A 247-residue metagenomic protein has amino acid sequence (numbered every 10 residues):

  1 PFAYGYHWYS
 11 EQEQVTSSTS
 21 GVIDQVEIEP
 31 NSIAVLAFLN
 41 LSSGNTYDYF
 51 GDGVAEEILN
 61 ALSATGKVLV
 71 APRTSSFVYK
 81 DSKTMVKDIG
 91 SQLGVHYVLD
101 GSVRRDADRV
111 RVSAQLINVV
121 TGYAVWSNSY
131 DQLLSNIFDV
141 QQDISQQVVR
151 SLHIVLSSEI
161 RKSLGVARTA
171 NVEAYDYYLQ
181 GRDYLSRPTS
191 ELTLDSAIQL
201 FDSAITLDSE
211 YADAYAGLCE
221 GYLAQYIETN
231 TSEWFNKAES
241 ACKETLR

Functional and structural regions predicted by a protein language model:
P1-I23, G44, V54-L200: Catalytic-center loop of serine/cysteine hydrolases
S32-L41: Short beta-strand segments enriched in small/hydrophobic residues
N45-Y49, T229-N230: Short, solvent-exposed loop/turn segments at secondary-structure boundaries
R182-E191, C219, L223-N230: Short coil/turn linking the two alpha-helices of tandem helical-hairpin repeats
T193-Q199, E228-E244: Structural signature of tandem alpha-helical TPR/SEL1-like repeats, specifically the intra-repeat loop/turn
I205-T206, S240, L246-R247: Conserved structural position within tetratricopeptide repeats
